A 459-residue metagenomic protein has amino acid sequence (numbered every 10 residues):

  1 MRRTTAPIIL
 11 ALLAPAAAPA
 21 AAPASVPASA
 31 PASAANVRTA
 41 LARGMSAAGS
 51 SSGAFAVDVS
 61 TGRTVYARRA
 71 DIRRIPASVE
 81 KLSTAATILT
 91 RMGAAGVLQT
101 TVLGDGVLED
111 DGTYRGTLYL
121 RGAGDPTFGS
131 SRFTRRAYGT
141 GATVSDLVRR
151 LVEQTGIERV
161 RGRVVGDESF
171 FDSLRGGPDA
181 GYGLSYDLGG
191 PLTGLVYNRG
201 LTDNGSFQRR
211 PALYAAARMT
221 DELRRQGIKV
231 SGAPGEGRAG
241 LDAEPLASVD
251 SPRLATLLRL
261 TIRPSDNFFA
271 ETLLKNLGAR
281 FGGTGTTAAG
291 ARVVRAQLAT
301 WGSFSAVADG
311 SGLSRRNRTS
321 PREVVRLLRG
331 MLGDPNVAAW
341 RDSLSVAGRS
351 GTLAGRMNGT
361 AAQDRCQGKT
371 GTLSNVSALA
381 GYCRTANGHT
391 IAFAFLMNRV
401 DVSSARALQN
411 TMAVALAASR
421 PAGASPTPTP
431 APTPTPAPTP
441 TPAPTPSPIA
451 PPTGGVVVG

Functional and structural regions predicted by a protein language model:
P7-A16: Bacterial N-terminal signal peptides
L12, A20-I75, A94-A95, Q99 (+1 more regions): Beta-lactamase-like hydrolase cores
R43, V65-A67, G278-P428, P446-G459: Small-residue-rich helix-loop
G49-S51, R69-D71, A77-E80, A95-V97 (+9 more regions): Extracytoplasmic
S51-G53, T64, D111-T193, G200 (+3 more regions): Mid-domain, small-residue-enriched loop/turn segments at the edges of structured enzyme/sensor domains
G62, P76-A94, V164, L195 (+3 more regions): Active-site SXXK
T90-G106, G227-E236, V337-R341: Short, well-structured active-site flanking segments
N198-A339: A small/polar active-site loop signature that marks catalytic segments
